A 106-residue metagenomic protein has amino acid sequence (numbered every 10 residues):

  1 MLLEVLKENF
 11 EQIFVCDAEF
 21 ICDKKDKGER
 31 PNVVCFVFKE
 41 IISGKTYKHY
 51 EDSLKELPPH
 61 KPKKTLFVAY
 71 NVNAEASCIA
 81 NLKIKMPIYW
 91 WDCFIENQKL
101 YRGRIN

Functional and structural regions predicted by a protein language model:
L2-L3, E11-C16, K24-K27, P31-N106: Conserved DEDDh/DEDDy metal-dependent 3′-5′ exonuclease domain
I21: Conserved Rossmann-like nucleotide-cofactor binding loop
